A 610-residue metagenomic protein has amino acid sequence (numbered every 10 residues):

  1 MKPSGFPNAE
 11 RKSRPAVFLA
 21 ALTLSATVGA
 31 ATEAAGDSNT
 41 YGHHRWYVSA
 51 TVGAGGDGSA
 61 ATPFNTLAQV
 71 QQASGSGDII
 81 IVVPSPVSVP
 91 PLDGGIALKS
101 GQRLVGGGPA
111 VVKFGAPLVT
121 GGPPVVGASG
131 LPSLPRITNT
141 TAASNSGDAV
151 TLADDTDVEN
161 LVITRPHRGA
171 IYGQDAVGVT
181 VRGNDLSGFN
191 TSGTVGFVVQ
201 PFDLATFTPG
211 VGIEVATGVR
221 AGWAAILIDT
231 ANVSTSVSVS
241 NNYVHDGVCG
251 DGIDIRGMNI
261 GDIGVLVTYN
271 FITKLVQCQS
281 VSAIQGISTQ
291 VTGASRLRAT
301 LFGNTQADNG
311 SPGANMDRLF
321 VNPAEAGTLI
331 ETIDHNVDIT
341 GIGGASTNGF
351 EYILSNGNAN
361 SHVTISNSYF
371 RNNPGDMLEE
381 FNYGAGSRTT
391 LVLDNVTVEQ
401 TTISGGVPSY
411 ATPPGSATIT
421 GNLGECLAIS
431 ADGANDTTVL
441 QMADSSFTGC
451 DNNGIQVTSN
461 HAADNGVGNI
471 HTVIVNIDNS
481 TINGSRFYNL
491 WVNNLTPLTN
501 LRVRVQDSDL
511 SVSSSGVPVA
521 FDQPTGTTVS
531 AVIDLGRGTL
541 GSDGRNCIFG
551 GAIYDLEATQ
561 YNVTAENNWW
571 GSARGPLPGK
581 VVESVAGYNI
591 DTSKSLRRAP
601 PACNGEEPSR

Functional and structural regions predicted by a protein language model:
A30-Q69, P84-P86, A599, S609-R610: Right-handed parallel beta-helix/beta-solenoid
A31-Y41, T559-R610: Extracellular/surface-exposed low-complexity segments
A68, S76-L118, P166-H167: N-terminal extracellular ligand-recognition/capping segment immediately after the signal peptide
G75, D93, K99-S100, P132 (+30 more regions): Parallel beta-helix/beta-solenoid
G95, G147-A149, G169-I171, S192 (+14 more regions): Structural detector of coil-to-beta-strand junctions
R103-P166, D185, N190-G193, Q200-P209 (+3 more regions): Right-handed parallel beta-helix/beta-spiral solenoid domain characteristic of secreted/periplasmic
V111, S144, R165, G188 (+24 more regions): Residues in short coils/turns that link rungs of repeat/solenoid architectures in beta-rich domains
L161, N184, N242, N270 (+11 more regions): Consensus "Asn ladder" position of solenoid repeat domains
